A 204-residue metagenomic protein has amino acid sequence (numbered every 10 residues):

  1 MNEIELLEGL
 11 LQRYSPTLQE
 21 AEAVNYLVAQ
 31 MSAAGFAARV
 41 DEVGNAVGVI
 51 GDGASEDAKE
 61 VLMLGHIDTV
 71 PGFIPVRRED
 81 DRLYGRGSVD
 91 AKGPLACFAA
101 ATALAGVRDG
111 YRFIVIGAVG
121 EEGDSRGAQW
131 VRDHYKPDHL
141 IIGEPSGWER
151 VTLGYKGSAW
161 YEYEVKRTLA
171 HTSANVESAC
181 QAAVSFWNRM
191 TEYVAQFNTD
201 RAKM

Functional and structural regions predicted by a protein language model:
M1-L62, V70: N-terminal helical capping/dimerization or prosegment-like subdomains of hydrolases acting on amide or phosphate bonds
E8, V28, A96-A99, A103 (+2 more regions): Predominant activation on well-ordered alpha-helical scaffold segments within soluble catalytic domains
R13, A34, L104-R108, R189-F197: Change "in soluble alpha/beta enzymes" to "in soluble alpha/beta proteins
Q30, D57-G117, Y135: Active-site metal-coordination/substrate-binding segment of hydrolases, especially metallo-dependent peptidases
E42-V43, G65-I67, A118-V119, G143-S146 (+1 more regions): Fold-independent oxyanion-binding glycine-rich loops and adjacent beta-strand/coil segments at enzyme active sites
A96-W160: Acidic/histidine-rich catalytic neighborhood of metal-dependent amide-processing enzymes
S158-R167, H171: Hydrophobic/proline-rich hinge and linker segments of small-molecule sensing/allosteric domains, predominantly
T172-M204: Acidic-enriched catalytic cores of C-N bond-cleaving enzymes acting on peptides and small amides
